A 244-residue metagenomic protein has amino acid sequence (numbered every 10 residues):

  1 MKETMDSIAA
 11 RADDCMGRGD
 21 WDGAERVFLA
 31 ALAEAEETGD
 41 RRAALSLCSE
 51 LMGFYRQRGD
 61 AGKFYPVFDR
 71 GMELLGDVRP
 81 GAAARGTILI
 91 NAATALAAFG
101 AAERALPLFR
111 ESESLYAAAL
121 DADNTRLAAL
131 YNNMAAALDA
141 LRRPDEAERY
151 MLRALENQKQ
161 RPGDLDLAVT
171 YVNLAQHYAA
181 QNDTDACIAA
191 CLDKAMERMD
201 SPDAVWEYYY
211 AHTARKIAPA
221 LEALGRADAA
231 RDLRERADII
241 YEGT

Functional and structural regions predicted by a protein language model:
M1-A61, M72-R79, T244: Flexible inter-repeat linkers and adjacent short helices within tandem amphipathic alpha-helical repeat scaffolds
A9-G17, S46-Q57, A83-A98, T125-A140 (+2 more regions): Conserved alpha-helical positions within TPR/SEL1-like repeat arrays
R18, E37-D40, D77-G81, A118-A122 (+3 more regions): Short coil/turn linkers that connect adjacent helices within long alpha-helical scaffolds, especially alpha-solenoid
G19, G39, G59, G100 (+3 more regions): Residue-level detector of the short coil/turn that links helix A to helix B within each tetratricopeptide repeat
A24, F64, A105, S112 (+3 more regions): Single-residue signature of alpha-solenoid repeat helices
L32-A33, D69-D77, E111-A118, R153-K159 (+2 more regions): Amphipathic alpha-helical segments of tetratricopeptide repeats
G86-I90, T94-A140, P144, R149 (+1 more regions): Eukaryote-skewed repeat-based solenoidal scaffolds used as protein-protein interaction platforms, primarily
L152, A190-E197, R215, E222-G243: TPR/TPR-like (Sel1-like) alpha-helical repeat modules
